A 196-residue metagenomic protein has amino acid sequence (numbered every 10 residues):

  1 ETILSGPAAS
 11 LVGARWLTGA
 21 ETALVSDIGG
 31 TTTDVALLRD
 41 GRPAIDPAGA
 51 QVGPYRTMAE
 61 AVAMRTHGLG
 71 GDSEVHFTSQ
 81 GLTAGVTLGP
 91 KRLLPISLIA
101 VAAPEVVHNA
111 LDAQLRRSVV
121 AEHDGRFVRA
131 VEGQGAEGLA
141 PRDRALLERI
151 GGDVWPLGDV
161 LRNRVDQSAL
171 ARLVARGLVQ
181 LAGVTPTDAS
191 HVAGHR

Functional and structural regions predicted by a protein language model:
E1-R196: N-terminally biased helix-coil "hinge/interface" segments that flank
